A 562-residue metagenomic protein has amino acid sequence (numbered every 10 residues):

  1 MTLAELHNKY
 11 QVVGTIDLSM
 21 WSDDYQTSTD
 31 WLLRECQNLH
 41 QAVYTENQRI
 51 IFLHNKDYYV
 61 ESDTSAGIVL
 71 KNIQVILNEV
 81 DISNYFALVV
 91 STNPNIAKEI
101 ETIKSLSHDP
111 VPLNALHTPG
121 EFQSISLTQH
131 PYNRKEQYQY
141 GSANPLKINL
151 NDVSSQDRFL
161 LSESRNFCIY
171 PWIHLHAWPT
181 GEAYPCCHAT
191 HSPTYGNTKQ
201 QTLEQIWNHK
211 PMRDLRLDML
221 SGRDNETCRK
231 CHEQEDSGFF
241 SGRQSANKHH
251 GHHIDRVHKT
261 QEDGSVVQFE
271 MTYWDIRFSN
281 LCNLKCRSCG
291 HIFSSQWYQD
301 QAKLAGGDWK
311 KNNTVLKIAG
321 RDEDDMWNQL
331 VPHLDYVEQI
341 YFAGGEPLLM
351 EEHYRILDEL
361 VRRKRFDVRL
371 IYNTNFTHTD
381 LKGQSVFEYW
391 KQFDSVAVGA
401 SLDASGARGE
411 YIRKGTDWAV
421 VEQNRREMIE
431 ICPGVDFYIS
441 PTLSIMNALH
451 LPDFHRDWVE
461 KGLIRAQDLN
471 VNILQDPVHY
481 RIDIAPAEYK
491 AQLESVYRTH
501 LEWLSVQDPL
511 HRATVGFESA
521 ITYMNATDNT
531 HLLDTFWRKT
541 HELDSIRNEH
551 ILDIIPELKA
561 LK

Functional and structural regions predicted by a protein language model:
T2-L3, L32-T45, R49-F52, D57 (+2 more regions): A short, well-structured beta->alpha microelement
I16-D23, L53-K56, S62, V89-P94 (+1 more regions): Structural motif
Y25-L39, D63-A66, K98-S107, Q384-Y389 (+1 more regions): Short, aromatic/basic amphipathic alpha-helical patches
K56, I82-S83, T92-Q201, A246 (+4 more regions): Radical SAM enzyme [4Fe-4S]-AdoMet core and its adjacent flexible, acidic and glycine-rich loops/tails across
L161, H191-E233: Membrane-interface junctions of multi-pass transporters
P185-H188, D224-E235, L281-H291: Local cysteine-cluster metal-coordination motifs and their immediate loop/turn environment, predominantly Fe-S cluster
S237-Y273, C282-L284, A305: Recognition helices and adjacent regulatory flanks at domain boundaries
M271-L281, G290-D322, D335-E351, R363-K382 (+3 more regions): Core AdoMet radical
